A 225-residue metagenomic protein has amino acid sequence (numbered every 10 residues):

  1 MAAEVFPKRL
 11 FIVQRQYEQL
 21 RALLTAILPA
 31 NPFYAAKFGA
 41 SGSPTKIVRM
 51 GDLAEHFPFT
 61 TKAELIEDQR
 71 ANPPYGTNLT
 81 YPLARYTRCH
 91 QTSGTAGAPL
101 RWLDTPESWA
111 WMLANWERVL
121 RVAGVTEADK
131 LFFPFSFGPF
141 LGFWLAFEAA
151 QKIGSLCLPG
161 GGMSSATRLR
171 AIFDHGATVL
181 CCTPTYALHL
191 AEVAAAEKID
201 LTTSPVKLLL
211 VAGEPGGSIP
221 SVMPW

Functional and structural regions predicted by a protein language model:
M1-L28, P32, I153-W225: Active-site glycine/GP-rich loop and adjacent strand/helix microenvironment that borders small-molecule binding pockets
M1-Q91, A96-A114, R121-V122: Nucleotide 5′-phosphate-binding alpha/beta core
S43, V125, I199-L201: Helix N-cap/coil-helix junction residues
Y86, W109, S136-P139, T185: Short glycine-enriched loops at secondary-structure junctions
G97-D104, A128-F135, I172: Short acidic, glycine/Ser/Thr-rich loop/turn "cap" segments at secondary-structure junctions
R101-T105, G142-L145, S221: Short, conserved acidic/polar surface loops in the N-terminal third of protein domains
L113-K130, S164-A177: Conserved ATP-dependent adenylate/AMP-binding module captured primarily in the ANL superfamily
R121-I153, C157: Conserved AMP-binding loop of ANL adenylate-forming enzymes
